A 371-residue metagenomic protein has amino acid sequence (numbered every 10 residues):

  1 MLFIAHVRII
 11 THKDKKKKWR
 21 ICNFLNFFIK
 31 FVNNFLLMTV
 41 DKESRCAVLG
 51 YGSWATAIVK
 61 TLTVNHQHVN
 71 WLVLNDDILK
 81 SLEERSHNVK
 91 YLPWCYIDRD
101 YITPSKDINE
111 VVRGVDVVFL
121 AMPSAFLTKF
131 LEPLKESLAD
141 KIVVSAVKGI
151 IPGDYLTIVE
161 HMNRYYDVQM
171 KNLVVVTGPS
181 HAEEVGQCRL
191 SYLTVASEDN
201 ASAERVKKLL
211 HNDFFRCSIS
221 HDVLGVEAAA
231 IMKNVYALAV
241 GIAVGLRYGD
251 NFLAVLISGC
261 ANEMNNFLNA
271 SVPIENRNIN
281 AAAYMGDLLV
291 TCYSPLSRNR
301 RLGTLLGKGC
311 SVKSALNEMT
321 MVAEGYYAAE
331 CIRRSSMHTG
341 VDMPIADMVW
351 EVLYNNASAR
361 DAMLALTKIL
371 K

Functional and structural regions predicted by a protein language model:
I4-K15, L25: Short terminal hydrophobic/aromatic SLiMs and anchors at protein ends
T39-C95, I102-P104: NAD(P)+-binding Rossmann beta1-loop-alpha1 motif at the extreme N-terminus of oxidoreductases
P104-R113, V117-L190, V206-K208: Rossmann-like NAD(P)(H) cofactor-binding subdomain of soluble oxidoreductases
F126, S137, Y165-N172, L190-R277: Internal alpha-helical scaffold of NAD(P)-dependent oxidoreductase catalytic cores
K233, V240-V244, N269-K371: NAD(P)-dependent Rossmann-like dehydrogenase/reductase catalytic/cofactor-binding core
